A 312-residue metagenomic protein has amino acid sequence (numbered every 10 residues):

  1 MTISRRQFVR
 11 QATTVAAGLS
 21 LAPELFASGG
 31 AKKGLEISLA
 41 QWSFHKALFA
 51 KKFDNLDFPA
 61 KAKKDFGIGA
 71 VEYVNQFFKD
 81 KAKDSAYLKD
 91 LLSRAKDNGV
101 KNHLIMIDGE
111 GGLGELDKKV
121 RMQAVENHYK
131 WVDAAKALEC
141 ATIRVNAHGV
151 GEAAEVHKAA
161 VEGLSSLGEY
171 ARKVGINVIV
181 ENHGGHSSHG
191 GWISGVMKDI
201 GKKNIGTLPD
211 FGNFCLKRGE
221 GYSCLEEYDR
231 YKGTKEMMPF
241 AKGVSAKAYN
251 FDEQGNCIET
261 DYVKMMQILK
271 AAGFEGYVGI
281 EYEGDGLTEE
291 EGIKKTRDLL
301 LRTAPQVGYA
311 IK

Functional and structural regions predicted by a protein language model:
M1-I3: N-terminal secretory signal peptides
Q7-S28: N-terminal export signals
P23-K51: C-terminal segment of N-terminal export signals and the immediately downstream linker at the start of the mature
F49-K64, R121-D133, E226-T234, Y262: Short, acidic/polar
K52, D84-S85, H157, G190-I193 (+3 more regions): Conserved strand-to-helix beginnings and helix N-cap segments that scaffold or border functional pockets
A60, K64-S165, R172-N177, K203 (+8 more regions): Structural motif corresponding to the early beta-alpha repeats
A70-V71, V161, S165-A271: Acidic/histidine-rich catalytic cores of soluble enzymes
E290-Q306: C-terminal helical cap(s) of enzyme catalytic domains, especially alpha/beta-barrels
